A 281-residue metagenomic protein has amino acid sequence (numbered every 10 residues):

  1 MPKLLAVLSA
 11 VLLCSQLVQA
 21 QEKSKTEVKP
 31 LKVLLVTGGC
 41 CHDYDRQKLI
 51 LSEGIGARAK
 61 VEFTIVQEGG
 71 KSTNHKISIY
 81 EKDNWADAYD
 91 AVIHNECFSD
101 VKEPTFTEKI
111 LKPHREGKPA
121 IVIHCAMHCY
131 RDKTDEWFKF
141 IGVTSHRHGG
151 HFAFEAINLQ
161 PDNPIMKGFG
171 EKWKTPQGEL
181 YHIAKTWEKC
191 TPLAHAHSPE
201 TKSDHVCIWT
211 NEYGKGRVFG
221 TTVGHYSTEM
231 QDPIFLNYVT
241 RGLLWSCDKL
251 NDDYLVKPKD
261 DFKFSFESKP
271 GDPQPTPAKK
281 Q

Functional and structural regions predicted by a protein language model:
L5-Q16: Bacterial N-terminal signal peptides
L17-Q21: Signal peptide processing junction and immediate N-terminal pro/mature segment of secreted/exported proteins
E22-L31, A57, D87, E200-S203 (+1 more regions): Extracellular ligand-binding/catalytic regions of CAZymes and related secreted enzymes and adhesion modules
S24-T26, K32-V36, D43-V122, A126-H128: Helical hinge/lid and interdomain linker segments adjacent to catalytic or ligand-binding clefts that mediate domain
L35, R46, I50, T105 (+5 more regions): Extracytoplasmic/secreted proteins, especially bacterial periplasmic and envelope-associated proteins
G39-C40, G224: Residue-level signal for short, function-critical loop segments
C41-R46, T73-H75, E200-D204, T228-D232: Short, solvent-exposed loop/turn elements at domain surfaces
I123-K202, L255-Q281: An acidic, glycine-rich "communication" segment
